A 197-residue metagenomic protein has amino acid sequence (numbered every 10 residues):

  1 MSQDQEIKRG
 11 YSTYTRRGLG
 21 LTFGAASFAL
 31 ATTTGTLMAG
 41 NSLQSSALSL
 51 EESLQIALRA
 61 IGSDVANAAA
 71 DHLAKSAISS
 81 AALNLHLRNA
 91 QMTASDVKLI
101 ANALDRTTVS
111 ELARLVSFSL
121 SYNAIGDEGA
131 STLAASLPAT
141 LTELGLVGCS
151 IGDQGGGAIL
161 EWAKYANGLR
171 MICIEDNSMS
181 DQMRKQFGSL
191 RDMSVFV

Functional and structural regions predicted by a protein language model:
M1-Y14, F28: N-terminal secretory signal peptides
Y14-G20: N-terminal export leaders
G20-V197: Leucine-rich tandem repeat or coiled-coil scaffolds
